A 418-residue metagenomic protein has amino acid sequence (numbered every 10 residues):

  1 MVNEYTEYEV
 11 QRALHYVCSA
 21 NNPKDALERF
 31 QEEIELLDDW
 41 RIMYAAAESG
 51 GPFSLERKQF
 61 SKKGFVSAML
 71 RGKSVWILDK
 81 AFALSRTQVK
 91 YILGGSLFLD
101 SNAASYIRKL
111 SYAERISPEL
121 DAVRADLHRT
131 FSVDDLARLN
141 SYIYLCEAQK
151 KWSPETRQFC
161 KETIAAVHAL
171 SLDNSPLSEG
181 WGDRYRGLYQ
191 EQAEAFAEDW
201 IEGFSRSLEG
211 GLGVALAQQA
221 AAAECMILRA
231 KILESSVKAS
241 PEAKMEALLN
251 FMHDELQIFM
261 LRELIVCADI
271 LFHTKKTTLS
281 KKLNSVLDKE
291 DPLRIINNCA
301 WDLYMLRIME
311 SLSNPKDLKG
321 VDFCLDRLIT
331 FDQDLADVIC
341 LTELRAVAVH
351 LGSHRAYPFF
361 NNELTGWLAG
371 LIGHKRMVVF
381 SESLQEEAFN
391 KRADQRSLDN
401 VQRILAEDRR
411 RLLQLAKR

Functional and structural regions predicted by a protein language model:
V2-D326, I339-A346, H350, H354-R418: Active-site-proximal, substrate-binding regions of enzyme catalytic domains and RNA-binding/basic surfaces
L328-T330: Acidic beta-strand-to-loop metal/phosphate-binding motif
D332-L335: Short secondary-structure subsegments characteristic of cysteine-rich extracellular domains
